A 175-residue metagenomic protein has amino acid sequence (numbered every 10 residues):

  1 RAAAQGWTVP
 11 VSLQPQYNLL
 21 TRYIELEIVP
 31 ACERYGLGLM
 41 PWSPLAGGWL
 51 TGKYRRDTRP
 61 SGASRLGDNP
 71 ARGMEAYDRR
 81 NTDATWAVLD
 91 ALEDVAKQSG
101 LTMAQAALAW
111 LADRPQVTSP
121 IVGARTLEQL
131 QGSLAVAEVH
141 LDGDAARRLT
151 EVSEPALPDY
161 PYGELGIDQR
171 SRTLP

Functional and structural regions predicted by a protein language model:
R1-E27, G38: Glycine/proline-rich, positively charged, aromatic-decorated active-site loop/lid region on the catalytic face
A2-V9, S99-G100, H140-D142: Short helix-capping segments at alpha-helix termini
L13, C32, L39-W42, L92 (+3 more regions): Conserved, mostly hydrophobic/aromatic
I24-L66, T102: Aromatic-lined glycan-binding groove of carbohydrate-active enzymes
S43-P44, W110, A124: Short secondary-structure boundary segments
T58-Q98, D113-V117, L127, Q131-P175: Terminal-tail/helix-coil boundary detector
